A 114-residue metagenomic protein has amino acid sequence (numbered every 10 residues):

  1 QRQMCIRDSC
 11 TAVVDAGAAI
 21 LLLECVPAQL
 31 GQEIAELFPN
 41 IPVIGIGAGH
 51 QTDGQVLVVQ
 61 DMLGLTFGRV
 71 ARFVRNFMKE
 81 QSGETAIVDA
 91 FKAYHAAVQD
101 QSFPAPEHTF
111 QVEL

Functional and structural regions predicted by a protein language model:
Q1-I6: Short, small-residue-biased leader/transition segments that mark boundaries at the very start of proteins
T11-D15, Q99: Non-catalytic positions within long, well-ordered alpha-helices that form the structural scaffold/packing of enzyme
A16, E33-I41: Alpha-helical structural signal in soluble globular domains
A16-V26: Catalytic beta/alpha-barrel core
V26, F38-I41, I46-L114: C-terminal alpha-helical cap/extension of soluble enzyme domains
Q32-E33, Q55: Short Asp/Glu-rich motifs
